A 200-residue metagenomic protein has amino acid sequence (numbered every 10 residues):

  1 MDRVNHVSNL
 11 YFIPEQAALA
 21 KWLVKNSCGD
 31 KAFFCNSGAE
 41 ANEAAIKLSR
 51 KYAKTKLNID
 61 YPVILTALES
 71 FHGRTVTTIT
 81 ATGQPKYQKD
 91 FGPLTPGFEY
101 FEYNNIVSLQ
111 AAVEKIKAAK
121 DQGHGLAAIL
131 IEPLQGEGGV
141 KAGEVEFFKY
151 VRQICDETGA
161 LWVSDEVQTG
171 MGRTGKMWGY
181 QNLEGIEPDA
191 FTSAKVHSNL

Functional and structural regions predicted by a protein language model:
M1-L200: Conserved N-terminal phosphate-binding loop of PLP-dependent enzymes in the Aspartate aminotransferase
